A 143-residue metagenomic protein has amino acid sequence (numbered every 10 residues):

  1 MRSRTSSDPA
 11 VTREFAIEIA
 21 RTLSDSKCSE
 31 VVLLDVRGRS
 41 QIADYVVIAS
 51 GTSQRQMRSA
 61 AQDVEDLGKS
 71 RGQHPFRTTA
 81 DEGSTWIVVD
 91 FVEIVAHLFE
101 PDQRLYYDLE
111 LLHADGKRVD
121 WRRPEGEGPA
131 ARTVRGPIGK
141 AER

Functional and structural regions predicted by a protein language model:
M1-L33, R37-G38, R55, S59 (+4 more regions): Long, contiguous binding/interaction regions
R37, A43-I48: Short beta-strand segments
I42-A43, I87: Short Asp/Glu-rich motifs
V46-M57: A short interface-forming secondary-structure element
S59-E65: Short amphipathic alpha-helices in soluble, non-transmembrane regions that often serve as interface/regulatory elements
E65-F76: Nucleotide-binding motor/catalytic cores of P-loop/tubulin-like NTPases across gene-expression machines
V89-F91: Active-site beta-strand termini and strand-to-loop segments that position acidic
I94: Active-site beta-strand-loop-beta-strand hairpin of nuclease catalytic cores that positions key catalytic residues
